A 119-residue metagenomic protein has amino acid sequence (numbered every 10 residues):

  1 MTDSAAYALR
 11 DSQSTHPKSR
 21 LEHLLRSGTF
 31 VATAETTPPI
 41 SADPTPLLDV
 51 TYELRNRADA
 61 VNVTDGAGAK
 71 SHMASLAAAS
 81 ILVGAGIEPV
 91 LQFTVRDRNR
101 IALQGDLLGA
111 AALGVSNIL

Functional and structural regions predicted by a protein language model:
T2-T37, S41-T45, D49: N-terminal amphipathic alpha-helix/helix-capping segment at the start of soluble metabolic enzymes
K18-S19, L48-Y52, S75-A79, L107: Generic structural signal for well-ordered alpha-helices, preferentially at hydrophobic/aromatic core positions
A32-P38, D59-V63, P89-F93, I118-L119: Hydrophobic faces of well-ordered beta-strands that scaffold small-molecule active sites in alpha/beta enzyme cores
P38-A42, A67-H72, R96-R100: Short, small-residue-enriched loops and turns at beta-alpha junctions that line or gate enzyme active sites
D49-T64: Catalytic domains of carbohydrate-active enzymes, especially glycoside hydrolases
A69-Q92: Alpha-helix-loop-beta-strand connector modules within alpha/beta enzyme cores
V95-L113: Glycine-rich anion/phosphate-binding loops
